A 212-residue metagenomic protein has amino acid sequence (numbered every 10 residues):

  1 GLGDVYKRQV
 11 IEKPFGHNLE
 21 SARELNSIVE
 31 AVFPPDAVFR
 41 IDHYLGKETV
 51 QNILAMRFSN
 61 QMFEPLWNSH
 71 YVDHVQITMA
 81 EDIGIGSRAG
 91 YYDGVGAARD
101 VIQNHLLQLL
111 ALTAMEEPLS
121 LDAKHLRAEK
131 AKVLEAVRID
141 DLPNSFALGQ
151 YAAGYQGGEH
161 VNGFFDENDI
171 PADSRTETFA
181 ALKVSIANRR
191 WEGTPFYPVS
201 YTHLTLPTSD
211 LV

Functional and structural regions predicted by a protein language model:
G1-I11, F15-L204, S209: Secretory/organelle targeting and membrane-embedding segments
